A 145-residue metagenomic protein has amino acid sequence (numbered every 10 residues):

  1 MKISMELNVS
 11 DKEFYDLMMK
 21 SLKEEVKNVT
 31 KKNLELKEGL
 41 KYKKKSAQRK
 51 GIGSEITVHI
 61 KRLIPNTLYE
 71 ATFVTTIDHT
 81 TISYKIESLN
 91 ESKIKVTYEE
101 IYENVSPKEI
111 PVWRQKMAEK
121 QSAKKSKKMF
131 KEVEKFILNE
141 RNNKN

Functional and structural regions predicted by a protein language model:
M1-E38: Hydrophobic ligand-binding cavity/cleft-lining segments
M1-S4, E55, L68, T81 (+1 more regions): Intrinsic-disorder/low-complexity, polar/charged segments enriched in Ser/Thr/Lys/Arg/Asp/Glu/Gln
N8-K12, L36, K61-T67, K85-K95 (+1 more regions): A short, structured loop/turn motif at beta-sheet edges
E13-M18, I60, A71, V96-Y98 (+1 more regions): Hydrophobic pocket/interface hotspot
M18-L22, Q121-S122, S126, F130: Hydrophobic alpha-helical core bundles mediating ligand binding, dimerization, or RNAP-core interactions
N28-I77, E140-K144: Glycine-rich portal/gate segments that line the openings of hydrophobic small-molecule binding cavities
T75-K127, N142-N145: Beta-strand/loop substructures that line and gate deep hydrophobic ligand-binding cavities in soluble
K128-R141: Long, low-complexity intrinsically disordered regions
